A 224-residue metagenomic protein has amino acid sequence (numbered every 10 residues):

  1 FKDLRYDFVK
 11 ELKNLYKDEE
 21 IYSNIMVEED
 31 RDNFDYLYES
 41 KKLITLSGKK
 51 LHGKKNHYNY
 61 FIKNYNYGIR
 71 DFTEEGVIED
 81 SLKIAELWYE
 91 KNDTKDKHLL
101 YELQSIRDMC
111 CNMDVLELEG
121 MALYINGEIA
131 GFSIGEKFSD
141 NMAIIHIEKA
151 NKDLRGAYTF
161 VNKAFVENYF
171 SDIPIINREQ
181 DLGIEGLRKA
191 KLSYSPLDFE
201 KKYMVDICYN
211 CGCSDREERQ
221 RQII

Functional and structural regions predicted by a protein language model:
F1-K10, S171-E179: Conserved GNAT acetyl-CoA-binding A-motif
L4-D7, T73-G76, L182: Short beta->alpha linker loops
F8-Y22, A190-K191: Short, aromatic/basic amphipathic alpha-helical patches
E20-K95: Acyltransferase donor/substrate-recognition loop-hinge adjacent to the catalytic core
M26-L46, I173-I224: Active-site/acyl-donor-binding loops of N-acyltransferases
F61, C110-M113, F165-F170: Alpha-helix C-terminal capping segments
E79-E128: Short, conserved active-site entrance elements at the starts or edges of catalytic domains
L118-C208: Aromatic (often tryptophan-rich) hydrophobic motifs at membrane interfaces
